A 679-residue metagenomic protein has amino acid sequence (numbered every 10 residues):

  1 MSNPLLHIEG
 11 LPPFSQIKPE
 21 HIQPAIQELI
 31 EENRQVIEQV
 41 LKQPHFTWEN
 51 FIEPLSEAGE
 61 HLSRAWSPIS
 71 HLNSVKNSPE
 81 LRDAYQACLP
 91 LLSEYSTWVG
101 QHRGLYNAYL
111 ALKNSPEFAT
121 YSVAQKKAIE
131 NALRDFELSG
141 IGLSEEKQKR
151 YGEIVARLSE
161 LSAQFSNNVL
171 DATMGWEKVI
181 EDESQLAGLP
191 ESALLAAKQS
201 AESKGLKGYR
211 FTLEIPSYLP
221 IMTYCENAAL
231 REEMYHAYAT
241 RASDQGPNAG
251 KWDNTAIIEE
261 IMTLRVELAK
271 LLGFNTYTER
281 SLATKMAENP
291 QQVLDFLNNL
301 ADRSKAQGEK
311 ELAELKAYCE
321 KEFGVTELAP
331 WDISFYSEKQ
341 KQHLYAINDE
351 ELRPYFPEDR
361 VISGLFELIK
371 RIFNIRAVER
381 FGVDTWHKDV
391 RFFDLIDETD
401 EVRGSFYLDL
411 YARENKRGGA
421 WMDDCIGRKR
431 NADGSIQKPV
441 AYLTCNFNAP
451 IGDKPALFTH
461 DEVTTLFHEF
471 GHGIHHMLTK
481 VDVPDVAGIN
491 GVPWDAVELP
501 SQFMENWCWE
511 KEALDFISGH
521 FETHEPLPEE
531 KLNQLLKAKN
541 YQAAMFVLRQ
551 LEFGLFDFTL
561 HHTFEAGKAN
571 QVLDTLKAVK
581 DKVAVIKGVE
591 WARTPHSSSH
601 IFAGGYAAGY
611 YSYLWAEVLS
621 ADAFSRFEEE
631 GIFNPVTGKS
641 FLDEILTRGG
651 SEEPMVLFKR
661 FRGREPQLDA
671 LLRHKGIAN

Functional and structural regions predicted by a protein language model:
M1-H21, E28, F46, G188 (+12 more regions): C-terminal, non-catalytic "cap/extension" segments appended to globular domains
M1-N33, S74-N77, L81-E288, R303 (+4 more regions): His/Asp/Glu-rich acidic catalytic environments and adjacent acidic regulatory segments
F14-I26, T47-I52, G250-N254, V293-L297 (+2 more regions): Membrane-entry segments of alpha-helical transmembrane domains in multi-pass membrane proteins
I30-T120, Q550-L560, F564-D581, V585-G588 (+2 more regions): C-terminal non-catalytic alpha-helical accessory regions
N50, Y85-L89, D253, F296-L300 (+1 more regions): Membrane-interfacial loop-to-helix junctions in multi-pass inner-membrane proteins
E60-H71, R134, H236, I333-K341 (+2 more regions): Short, hydrophobic/amphipathic alpha-helical patches that form generic packing surfaces within helical domains
A124, A128-E130, R157-E160, N167 (+9 more regions): Active-site-proximal, well-structured secondary-structure segments within enzyme catalytic domains
N448-F467: Short pre-active-site segment immediately N-terminal to the catalytic Zn-binding motif
